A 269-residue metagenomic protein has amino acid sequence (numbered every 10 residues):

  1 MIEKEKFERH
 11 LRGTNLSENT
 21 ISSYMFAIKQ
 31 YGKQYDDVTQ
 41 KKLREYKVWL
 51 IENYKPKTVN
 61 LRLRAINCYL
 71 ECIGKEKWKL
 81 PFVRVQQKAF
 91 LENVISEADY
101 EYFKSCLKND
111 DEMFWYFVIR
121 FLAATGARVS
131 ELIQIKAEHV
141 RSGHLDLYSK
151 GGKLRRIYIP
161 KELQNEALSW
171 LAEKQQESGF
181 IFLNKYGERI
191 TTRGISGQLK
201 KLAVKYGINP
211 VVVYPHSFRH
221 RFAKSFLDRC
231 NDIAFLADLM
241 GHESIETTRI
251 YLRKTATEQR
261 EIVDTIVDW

Functional and structural regions predicted by a protein language model:
M1-W269: Conserved catalytic core of the tyrosine transesterase superfamily
